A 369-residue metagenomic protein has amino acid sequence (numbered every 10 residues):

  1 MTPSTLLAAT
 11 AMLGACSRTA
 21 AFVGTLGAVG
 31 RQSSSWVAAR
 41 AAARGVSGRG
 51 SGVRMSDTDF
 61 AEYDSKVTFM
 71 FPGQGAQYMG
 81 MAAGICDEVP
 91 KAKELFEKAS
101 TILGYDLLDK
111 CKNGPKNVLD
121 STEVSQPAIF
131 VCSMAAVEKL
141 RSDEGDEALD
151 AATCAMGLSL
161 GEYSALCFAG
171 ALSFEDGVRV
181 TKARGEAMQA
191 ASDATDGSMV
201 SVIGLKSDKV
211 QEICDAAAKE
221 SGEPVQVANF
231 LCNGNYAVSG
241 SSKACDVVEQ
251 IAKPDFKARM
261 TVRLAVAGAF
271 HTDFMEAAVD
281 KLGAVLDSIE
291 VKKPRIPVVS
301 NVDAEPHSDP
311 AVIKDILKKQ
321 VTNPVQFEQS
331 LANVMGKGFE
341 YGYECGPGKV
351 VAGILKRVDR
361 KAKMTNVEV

Functional and structural regions predicted by a protein language model:
M1-A39: N-terminal chloroplast transit peptides
A20, T68-M70, P297: Residues embedded in well-ordered beta-strands
V29-D57, A194-S198, G240: Flexible catalytic loop/linker elements that gate and position reactive groups at enzyme active sites
G52-E212, M260, L264, Y341-V369: FabD-like malonyl-/acyl-CoA
Q74-A76, L103-Y105, F168-P324: Alpha/beta catalytic cores of group-transfer enzymes, especially the acyltransferase/condensing modules of polyketide
S159, E290, G338: Conserved functional loop/turn residues at catalytic and ligand-binding sites
K253, M335-G336, Y343: Non-catalytic positions within long, well-ordered alpha-helices that form the structural scaffold/packing of enzyme
N323-F339: A short, acidic, amphipathic alpha-helical segment used as a generic capping/interface helix at domain edges
